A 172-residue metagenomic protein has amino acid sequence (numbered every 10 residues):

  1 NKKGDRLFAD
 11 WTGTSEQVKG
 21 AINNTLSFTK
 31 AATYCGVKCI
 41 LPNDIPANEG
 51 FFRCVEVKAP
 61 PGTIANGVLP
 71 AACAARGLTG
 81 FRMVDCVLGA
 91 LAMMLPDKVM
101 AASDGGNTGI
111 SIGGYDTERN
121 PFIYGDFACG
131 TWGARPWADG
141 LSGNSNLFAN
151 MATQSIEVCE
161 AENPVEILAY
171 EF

Functional and structural regions predicted by a protein language model:
N1-F172: Glycine/proline-enriched, intrinsically flexible loops and inter-domain linkers
